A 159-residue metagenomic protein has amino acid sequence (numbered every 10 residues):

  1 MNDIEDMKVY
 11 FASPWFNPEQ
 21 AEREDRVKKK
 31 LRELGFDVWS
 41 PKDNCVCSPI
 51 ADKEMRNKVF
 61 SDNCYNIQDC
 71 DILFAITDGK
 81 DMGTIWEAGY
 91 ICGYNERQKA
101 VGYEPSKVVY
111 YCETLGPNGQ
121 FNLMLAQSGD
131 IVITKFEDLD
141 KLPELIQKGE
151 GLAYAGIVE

Functional and structural regions predicted by a protein language model:
M1-E159: Conserved catalytic or regulatory cores that recognize and/or transform ribose-phosphate-containing ligands
